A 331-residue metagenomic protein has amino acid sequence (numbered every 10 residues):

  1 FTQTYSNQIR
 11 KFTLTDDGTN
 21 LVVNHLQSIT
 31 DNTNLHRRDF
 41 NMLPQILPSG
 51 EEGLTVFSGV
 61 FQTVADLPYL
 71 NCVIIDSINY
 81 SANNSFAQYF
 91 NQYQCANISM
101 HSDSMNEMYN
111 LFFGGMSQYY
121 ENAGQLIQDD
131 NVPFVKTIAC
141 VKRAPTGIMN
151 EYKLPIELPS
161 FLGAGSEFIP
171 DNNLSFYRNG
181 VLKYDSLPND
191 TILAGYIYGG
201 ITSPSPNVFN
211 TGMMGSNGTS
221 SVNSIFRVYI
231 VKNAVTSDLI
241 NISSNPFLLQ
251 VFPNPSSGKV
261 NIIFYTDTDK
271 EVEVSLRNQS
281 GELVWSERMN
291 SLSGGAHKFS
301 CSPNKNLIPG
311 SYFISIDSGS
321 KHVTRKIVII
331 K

Functional and structural regions predicted by a protein language model:
F1, G53-Q62, Y109-G124, Y196-P206: Glycine-centered tight turns/hairpins at beta-strand boundaries that repeat across beta-rich repeat domains
F1-L47, E51: Aromatic- and glycine-enriched pocket-lining scaffold segments that form the walls of small-molecule binding clefts
T2-G18, P68-Y80, L126-G147, T211-A234: Beta-propeller blade signature
F12-T33, I75-Q88, G147-P155: Blade-edge beta-strand/turn elements of extracellular beta-propeller and related beta-sheet repeat scaffolds
H36-G50, Y93-E107, P170-T191: Structural signature of eukaryotic scaffold interfaces centered on beta-propeller domains
Q94-G165: C-terminal structural cap/anchor segments
V135, K142-L239: C-terminal amphipathic "assembly/sorting" segment characterized by alternating charged and hydrophobic residues
N241-K331: C-terminal outer-membrane/trafficking sorting elements
